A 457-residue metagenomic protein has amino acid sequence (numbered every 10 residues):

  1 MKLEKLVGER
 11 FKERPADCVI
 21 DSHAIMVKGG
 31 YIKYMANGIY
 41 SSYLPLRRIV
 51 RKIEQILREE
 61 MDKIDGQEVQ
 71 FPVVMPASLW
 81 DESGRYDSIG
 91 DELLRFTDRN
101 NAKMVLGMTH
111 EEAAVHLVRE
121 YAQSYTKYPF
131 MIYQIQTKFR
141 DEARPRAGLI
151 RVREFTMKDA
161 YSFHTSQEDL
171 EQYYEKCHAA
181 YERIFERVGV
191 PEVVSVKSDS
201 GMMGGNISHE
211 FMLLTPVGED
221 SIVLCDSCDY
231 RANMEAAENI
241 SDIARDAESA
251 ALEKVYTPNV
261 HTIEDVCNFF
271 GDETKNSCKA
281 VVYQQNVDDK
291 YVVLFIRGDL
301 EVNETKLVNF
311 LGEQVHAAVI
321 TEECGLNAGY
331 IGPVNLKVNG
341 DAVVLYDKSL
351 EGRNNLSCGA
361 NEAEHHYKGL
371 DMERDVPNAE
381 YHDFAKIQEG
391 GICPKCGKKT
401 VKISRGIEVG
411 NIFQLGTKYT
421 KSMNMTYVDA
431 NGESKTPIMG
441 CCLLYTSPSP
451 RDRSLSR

Functional and structural regions predicted by a protein language model:
M1-R99, T156, Y161-G201, D299-L300: TRNA-binding/sensing appendages of the translation machinery
I53-L57, L79, G90-E92, V115-E120 (+2 more regions): Short alpha-helical segments and helix-capping/turn motifs at coil-helix boundaries
I89-M104, L213-L224: Acidic, His- and aromatic-enriched active-site or binding-groove loops in soluble protein domains that engage sugars
E111-H116, R144-A160, E168-C442: Extended, low-hydrophobicity, polar/charged segments
Y125-M131: Glycine/small-residue-rich phosphate/adenosyl-binding loop
T446-D452: Conserved small/polar residues in nucleotide/adenosyl-binding loops
S456-R457: Hydrophobic alpha-helical segments, chiefly the membrane-spanning helices and signal/signal-anchor peptides
